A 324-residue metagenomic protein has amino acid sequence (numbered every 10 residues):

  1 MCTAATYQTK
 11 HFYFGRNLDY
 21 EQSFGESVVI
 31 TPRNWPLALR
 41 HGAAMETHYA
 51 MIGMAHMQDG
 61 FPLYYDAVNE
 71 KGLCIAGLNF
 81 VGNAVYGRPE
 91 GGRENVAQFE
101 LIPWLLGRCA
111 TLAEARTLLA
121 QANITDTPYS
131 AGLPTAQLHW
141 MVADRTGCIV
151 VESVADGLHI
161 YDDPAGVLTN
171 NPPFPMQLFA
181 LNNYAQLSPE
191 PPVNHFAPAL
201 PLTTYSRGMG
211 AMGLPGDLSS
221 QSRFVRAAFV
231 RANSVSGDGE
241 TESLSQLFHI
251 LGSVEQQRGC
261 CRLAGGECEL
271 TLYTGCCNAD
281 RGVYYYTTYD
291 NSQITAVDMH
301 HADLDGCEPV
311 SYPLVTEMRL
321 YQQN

Functional and structural regions predicted by a protein language model:
M1-E94, Q121, D126, S311-V315 (+1 more regions): A contiguous strand-loop segment
M1-Y13, T127-S130, T135-A136, D144-R145 (+1 more regions): C-terminus-biased signal that marks the final domain/tail of proteins
Q8-H11, N69-K71, A143-G147, E152-G157 (+2 more regions): Short acidic-glycine loop/turn motifs at beta-strand connectors
Y20-S23, V81-N83, D156-H159, G166 (+1 more regions): Short, surface-exposed beta-strand-loop junctions and turns on beta-sheet-rich folds
I75-G77, I160, Y284-Y286: Short hydrophobic/aromatic-rich beta-strand segments that constitute the beta-sheet cores of beta-sandwich/beta-barrel
G92-P128, E240-F248: Proteins synthesized as precursors that undergo proteolytic processing into mature forms
Q121-H159: Catalytic cofactor-binding cores of redox enzymes
